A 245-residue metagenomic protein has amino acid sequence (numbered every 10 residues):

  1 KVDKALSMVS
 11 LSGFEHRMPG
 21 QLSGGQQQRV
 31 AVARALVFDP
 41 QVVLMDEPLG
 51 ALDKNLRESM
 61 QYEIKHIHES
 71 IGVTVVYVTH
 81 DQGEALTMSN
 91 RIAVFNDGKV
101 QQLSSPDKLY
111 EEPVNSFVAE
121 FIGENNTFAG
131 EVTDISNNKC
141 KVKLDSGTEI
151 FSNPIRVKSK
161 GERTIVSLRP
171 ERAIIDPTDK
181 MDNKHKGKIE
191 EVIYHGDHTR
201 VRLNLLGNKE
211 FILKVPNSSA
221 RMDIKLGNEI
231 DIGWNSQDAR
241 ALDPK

Functional and structural regions predicted by a protein language model:
K1-F117: ABC ATPase nucleotide-binding domains
G13, G24-G25, G50, G98 (+7 more regions): Glycine-centered flexibility sites
S59, P113, T127, K184-H185: Short, conserved clusters of charged catalytic residues that mark active-site and nucleotide-handling motifs
S105-T133, N137: ABC transporter nucleotide-binding domain
N125, I135-K245: Non-catalytic connector elements of ABC transporters
